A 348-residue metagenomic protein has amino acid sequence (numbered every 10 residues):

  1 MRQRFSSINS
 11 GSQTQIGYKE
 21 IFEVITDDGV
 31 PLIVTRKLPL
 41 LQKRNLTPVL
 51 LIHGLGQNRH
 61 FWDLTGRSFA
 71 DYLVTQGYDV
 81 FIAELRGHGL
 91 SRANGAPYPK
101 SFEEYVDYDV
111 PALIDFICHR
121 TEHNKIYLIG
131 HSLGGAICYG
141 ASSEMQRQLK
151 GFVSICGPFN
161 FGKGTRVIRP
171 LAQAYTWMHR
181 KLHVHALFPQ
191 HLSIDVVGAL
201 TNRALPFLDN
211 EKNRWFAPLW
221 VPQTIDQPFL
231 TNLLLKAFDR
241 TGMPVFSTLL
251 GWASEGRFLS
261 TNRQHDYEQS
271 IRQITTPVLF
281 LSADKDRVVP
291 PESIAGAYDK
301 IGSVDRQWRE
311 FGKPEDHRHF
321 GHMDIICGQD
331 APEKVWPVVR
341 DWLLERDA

Functional and structural regions predicted by a protein language model:
F5-L41: N-terminal cap/lid segment of alpha/beta-hydrolase-fold proteins
P39-R92: Short, surface-exposed "cap/lid" segments of acyl-processing enzymes
P99-H119: Alpha/beta-hydrolase active-site loop
H119, H123, L133-E255: Alpha/beta-hydrolase-fold enzymes
G256, K285-V289: Acidic catalytic loop of the alpha/beta-hydrolase fold
I274, F280-S282, D286: Short beta-strand/loop motif that positions the catalytic acidic residue of the alpha/beta-hydrolase fold
T276, P290-K300: Short alpha-helix in the alpha/beta-hydrolase fold that links the catalytic acid
Q307-A348: Catalytic active-site module of serine/aspartate enzymes centered on a nucleophile-bearing elbow/loop
